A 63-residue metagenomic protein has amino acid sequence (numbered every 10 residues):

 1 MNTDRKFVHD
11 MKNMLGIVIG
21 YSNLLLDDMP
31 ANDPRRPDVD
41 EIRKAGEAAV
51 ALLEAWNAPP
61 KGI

Functional and structural regions predicted by a protein language model:
M1, I19, A58: Extended interaction regions within the primary functional domain
M1-K6, A55: PAS-family sensory modules
R5-N13: Conserved phosphoacceptor histidine of two-component systems
L25-L26, N57: A conserved position within tetratricopeptide repeats
L26-D33: Short acidic helix/loop segment immediately C-terminal to the autophosphorylated histidine in two-component histidine
R36-I63: Conserved DHp (HisKA) dimerization/phosphotransfer helix of two-component histidine kinases, i.e., the long coiled-coil
